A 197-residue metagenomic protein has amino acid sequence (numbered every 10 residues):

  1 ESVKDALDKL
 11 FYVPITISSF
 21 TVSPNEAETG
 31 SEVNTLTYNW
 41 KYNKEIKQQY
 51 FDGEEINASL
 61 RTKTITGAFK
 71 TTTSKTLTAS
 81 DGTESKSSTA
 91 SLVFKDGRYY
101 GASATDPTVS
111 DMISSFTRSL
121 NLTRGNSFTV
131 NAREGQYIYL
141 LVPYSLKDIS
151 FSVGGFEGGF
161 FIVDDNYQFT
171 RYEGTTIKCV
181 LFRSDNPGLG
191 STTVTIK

Functional and structural regions predicted by a protein language model:
V3-S19: Proline/serine/threonine-rich low-complexity linkers at boundaries of modular beta-sandwich domains
D5-D8, T83-S115, D185-N186: Edge beta-strands of extracellular beta-sandwich domains
I15, V33, N39-Q48, R133-Q136 (+3 more regions): Short proline/glycine-enriched turn/loop motifs at strand-loop junctions of beta-rich domains
S23-T35: Short, solvent-exposed loop/linker segments at the N-terminal edge of repeated beta-sheet extracellular domains
V33, K70-S74, L189-S191: Extracellular Ig-like/FN3 beta-sandwich strand-entry sites
I46-T64: Surface-exposed, flexible coil segments in extracellular/virion-facing regions
A58-T76, S80-G82: Solvent-exposed segments in extracellular or luminal domains encompassing
T175-K197: Surface-exposed interaction regions enriched in Ser/Thr/Asp/Glu that occur as long low-complexity tracts or repetitive
